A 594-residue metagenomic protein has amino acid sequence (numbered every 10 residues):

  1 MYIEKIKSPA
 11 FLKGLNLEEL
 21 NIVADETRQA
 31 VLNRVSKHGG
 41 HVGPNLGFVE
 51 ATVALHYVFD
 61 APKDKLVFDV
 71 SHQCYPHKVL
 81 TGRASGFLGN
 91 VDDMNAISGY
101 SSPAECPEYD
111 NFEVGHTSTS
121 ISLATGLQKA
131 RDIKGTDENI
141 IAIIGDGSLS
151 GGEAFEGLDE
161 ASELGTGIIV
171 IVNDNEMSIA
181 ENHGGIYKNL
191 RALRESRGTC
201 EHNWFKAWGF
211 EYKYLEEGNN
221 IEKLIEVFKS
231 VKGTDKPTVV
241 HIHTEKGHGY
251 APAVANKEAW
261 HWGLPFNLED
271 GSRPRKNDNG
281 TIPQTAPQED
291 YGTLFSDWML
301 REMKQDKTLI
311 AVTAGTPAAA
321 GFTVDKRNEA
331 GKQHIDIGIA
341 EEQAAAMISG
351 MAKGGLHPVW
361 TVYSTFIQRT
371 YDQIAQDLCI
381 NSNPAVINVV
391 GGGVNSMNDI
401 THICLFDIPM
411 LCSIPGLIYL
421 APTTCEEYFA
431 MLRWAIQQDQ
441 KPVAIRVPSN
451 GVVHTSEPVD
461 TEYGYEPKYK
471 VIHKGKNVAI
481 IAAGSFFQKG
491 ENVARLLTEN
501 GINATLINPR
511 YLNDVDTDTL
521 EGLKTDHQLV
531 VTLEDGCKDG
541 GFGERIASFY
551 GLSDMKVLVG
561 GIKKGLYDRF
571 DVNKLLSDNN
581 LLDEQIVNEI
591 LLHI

Functional and structural regions predicted by a protein language model:
E19-A30, L80, A84-C106, A314-E329 (+1 more regions): Acidic-glycine-rich active-site phosphate/pyrophosphate-binding loop
Q29-S36, A96-E113, G135-I141, T323-I337 (+4 more regions): Glycine/charged-rich beta-loop-alpha catalytic/anionic-binding loops adjacent to active sites
G40, D64-V67, E113, K134-G151 (+6 more regions): A short, small-residue-rich loop immediately preceding and capping a beta-strand
H41-L164, L309, T323-V324: Cofactor-binding active-site loop characterized by glycine-rich and histidine/acidic residues
K65, Y250-Q368, Q373-N383, A482-G484: Non-catalytic terminal/interface segments that mediate subunit docking, oligomerization, and allosteric communication
F87-I97, E163-M177, C379-G391: A glycine-rich helix N-cap at a beta->alpha junction
D110-F266, S272-P274, Q284-Q288, T293-F295 (+1 more regions): Glycine-rich ThDP/TPP pyrophosphate-binding loop and its adjacent helix/strand module within ThDP-dependent enzymes
G271-I282, S396-N398, I418, C537 (+1 more regions): Peripheral docking tails and interdomain loops at the edges of cofactor- or intermediate-handling domains
